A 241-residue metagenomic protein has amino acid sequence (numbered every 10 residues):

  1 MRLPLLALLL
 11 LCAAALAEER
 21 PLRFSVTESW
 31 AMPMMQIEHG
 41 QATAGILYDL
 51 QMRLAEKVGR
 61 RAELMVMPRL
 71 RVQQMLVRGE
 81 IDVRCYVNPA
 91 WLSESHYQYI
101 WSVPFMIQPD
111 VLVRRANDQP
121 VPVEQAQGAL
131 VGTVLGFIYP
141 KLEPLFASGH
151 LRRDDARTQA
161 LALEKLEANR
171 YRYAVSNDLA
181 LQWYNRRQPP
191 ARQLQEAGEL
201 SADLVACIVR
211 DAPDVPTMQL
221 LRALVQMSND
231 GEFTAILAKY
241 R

Functional and structural regions predicted by a protein language model:
L8-A17: Hydrophobic h-region of N-terminal signal peptides that target proteins for export in Gram-negative bacteria
E18-S95, T133, D155-A156, L220: Extracytoplasmic small-molecule ligand-binding "clamshell" domains of the periplasmic binding protein/Venus flytrap
E28-W30, M106-V111, R186-V225: Periplasmic-binding protein-like
S29-A31, G40-R53, R115-S148, E164 (+1 more regions): Bilobed "Venus flytrap"/periplasmic-binding protein-like clamshell domains and structurally analogous long
G45-K57, N117-P120, G128-L130, G136-F137 (+1 more regions): Extended ligand-binding regions for polar small-molecule ligands
R61-E63, I138-R153, R157, V225-R241: Ligand-binding clefts/hinges and TM-proximal coupling segments of bilobed small-molecule sensing domains
L64-A126, L135-Y139, E196-E199: Acidic, polar ligand-binding/catalytic clefts
L70-D82, E124-Q125, Q159-A180, R187: Short helices/loops that flank or line small-molecule/ion binding pockets
